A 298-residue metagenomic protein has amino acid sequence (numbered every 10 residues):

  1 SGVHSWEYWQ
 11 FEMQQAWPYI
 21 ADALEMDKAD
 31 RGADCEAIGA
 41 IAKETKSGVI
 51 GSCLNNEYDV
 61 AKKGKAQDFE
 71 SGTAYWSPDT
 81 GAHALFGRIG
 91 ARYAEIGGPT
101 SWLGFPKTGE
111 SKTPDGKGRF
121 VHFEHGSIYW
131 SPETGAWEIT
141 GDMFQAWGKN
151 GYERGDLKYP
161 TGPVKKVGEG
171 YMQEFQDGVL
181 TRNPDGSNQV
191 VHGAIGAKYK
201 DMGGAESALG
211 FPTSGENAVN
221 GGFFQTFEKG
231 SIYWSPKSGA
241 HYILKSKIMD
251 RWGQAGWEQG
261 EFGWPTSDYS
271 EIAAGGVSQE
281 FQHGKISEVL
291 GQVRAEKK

Functional and structural regions predicted by a protein language model:
S1-D30: Non-catalytic cap/lid and distal C-terminal segments of serine-dependent acyl enzymes
A29-K298: Extended, compositionally biased repeat/scaffold regions that form elongated interaction surfaces
